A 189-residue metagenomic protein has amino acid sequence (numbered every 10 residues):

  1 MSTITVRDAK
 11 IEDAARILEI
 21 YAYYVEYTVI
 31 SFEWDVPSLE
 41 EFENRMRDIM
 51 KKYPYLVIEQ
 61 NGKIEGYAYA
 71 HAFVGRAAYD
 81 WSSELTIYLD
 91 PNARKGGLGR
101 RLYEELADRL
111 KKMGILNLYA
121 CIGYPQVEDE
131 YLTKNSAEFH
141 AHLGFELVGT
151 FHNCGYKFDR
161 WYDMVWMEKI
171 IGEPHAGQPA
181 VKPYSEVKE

Functional and structural regions predicted by a protein language model:
I4, K63-Y67, Y162: Glycine-rich phosphate/pyrophosphate-binding loop shared by adenosine-nucleotide-utilizing enzymes
T5-I17: A short beta-loop-alpha structural element at the N-terminal edge of CoA-dependent acyl/N-acetyltransferase catalytic
L18-R45: Conserved GNAT-fold acetyl-CoA-binding loop/helix
V36-S82, T86-N92, E104, R109 (+2 more regions): Acetyl-CoA-dependent GNAT
Y69, C121-G123, A137, A141-R160 (+2 more regions): Conserved catalytic-core motifs of GNAT/GCN5-like acyltransferases
K95-K111, T133-E138: Conserved acetyl-CoA-binding loop-helix of GNAT-fold acetyltransferases
L110-L132: Conserved GNAT acetyl-CoA-binding A-motif
V181-E189: Short, cationic low-complexity segments
